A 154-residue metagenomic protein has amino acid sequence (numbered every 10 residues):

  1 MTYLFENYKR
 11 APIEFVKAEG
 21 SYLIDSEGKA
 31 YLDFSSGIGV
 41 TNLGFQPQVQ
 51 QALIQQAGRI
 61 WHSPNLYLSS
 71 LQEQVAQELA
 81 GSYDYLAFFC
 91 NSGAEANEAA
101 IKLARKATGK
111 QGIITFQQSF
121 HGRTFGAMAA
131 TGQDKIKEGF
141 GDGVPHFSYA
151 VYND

Functional and structural regions predicted by a protein language model:
M1-E19, R59: Active-site-adjacent loop/helix segments that line or gate small-molecule/cofactor pockets in enzymes
T2-Y3, A30-K110, I114: Glycine-rich loop-to-alpha-helix module at the N-terminal edge of alpha/beta enzyme cores
Y8-R10, A76, A99-I101, Q133-I136: A generic local structural motif
I13-D33: Active-site and channel-lining beta-strand-loop segments that bind or position nucleotide-derived/phosphorylated
E14-V16, A80-S82, K106-A107, E138-G143: Solvent-exposed alpha-helices and their adjacent loops that cap or buttress functional pockets in soluble metabolic
E19, N91, Q117, V151-N153: Residues at the C-termini of beta-strands that transition into short coil/loop
I24-D25, L43-G44, A130: Short beta-strand-to-turn element immediately C-terminal to the catalytic PLP-Schiff-base lysine in fold type I
S119-D154: PLP-dependent aminotransferase-class I/II
